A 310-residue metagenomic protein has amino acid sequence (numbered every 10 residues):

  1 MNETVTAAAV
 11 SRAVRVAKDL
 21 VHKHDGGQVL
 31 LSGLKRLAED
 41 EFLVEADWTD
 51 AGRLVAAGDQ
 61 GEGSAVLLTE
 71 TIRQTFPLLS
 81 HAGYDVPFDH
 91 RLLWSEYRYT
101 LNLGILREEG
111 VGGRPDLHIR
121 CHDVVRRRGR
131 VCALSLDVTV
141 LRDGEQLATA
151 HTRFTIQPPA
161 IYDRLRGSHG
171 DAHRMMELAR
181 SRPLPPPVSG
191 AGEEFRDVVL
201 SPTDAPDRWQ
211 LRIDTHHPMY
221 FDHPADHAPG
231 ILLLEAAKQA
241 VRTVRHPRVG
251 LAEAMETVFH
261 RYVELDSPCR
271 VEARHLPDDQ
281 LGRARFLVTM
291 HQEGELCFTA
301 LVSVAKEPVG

Functional and structural regions predicted by a protein language model:
M1-Q60, T155-F221, G310: Non-catalytic linker/capping segments at the edges of enzyme domains
N2-A9, H118-P183, H275-G310: HotDog/MaoC-like acyl-thioester-processing domains
L31-S32, W94-E96, S135, T149 (+1 more regions): Hydrophobic residues on conserved beta-strands that form the core of alpha/beta folds
R36-D40, L68, R91-L93, E109-P115 (+4 more regions): Solvent-exposed loop and beta-edge segments used for protein-protein assembly and interaction
L37-R91, D207-T243: Hot-dog-fold acyl-thioester-processing enzymes
A46, Y99, V138, L211 (+2 more regions): Preference for bulky hydrophobic residues occupying beta-strand positions in well-ordered beta-sheet regions
L78-R120, K238-R274: Hydrophobic beta-strand-centered segment that forms part of the acyl-chain substrate-binding groove
E194-R270, Q280, L287-T289: Acidic/His-leaning functional-site neighborhoods
